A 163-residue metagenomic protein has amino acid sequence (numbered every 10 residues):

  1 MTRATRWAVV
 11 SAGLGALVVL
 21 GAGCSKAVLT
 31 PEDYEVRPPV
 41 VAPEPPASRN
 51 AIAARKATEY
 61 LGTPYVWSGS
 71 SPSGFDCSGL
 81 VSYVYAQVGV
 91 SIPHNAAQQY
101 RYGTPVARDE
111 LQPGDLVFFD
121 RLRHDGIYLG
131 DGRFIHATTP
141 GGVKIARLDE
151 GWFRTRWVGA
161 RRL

Functional and structural regions predicted by a protein language model:
M1-G13: Bacterial N-terminal signal peptides that target proteins for export
T2, S25-I52, V90, A97 (+2 more regions): Aromatic- and glycine-rich peptidoglycan recognition patches
L20-G23: C-terminal motif of bacterial Sec signal peptides marking the signal peptidase cleavage site
V41, E59-P113: Catalytic cysteine-centered active-site loop
N50-A54, T58, S78-S82, W157: Extracytoplasmic/secreted envelope proteins and their assembly/folding machinery, especially bacterial periplasmic
G62-F75, Q112, D120-T155: Glycine-rich catalytic cores of cysteine/serine-nucleophile enzymes that process amide/ester linkages in cell-envelope
